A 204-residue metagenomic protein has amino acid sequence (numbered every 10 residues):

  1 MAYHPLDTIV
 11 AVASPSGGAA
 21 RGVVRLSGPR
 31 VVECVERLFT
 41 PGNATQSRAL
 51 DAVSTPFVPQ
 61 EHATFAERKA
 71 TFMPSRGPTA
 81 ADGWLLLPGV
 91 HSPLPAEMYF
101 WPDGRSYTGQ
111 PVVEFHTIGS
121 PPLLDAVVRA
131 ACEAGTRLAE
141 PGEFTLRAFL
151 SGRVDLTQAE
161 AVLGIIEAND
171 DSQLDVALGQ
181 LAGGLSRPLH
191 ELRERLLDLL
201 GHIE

Functional and structural regions predicted by a protein language model:
M1-D175, G179, G183: A glycine-rich (often HGG/GG-containing) alpha/beta subdomain
V176-L199: An accessory alpha-helical subdomain
